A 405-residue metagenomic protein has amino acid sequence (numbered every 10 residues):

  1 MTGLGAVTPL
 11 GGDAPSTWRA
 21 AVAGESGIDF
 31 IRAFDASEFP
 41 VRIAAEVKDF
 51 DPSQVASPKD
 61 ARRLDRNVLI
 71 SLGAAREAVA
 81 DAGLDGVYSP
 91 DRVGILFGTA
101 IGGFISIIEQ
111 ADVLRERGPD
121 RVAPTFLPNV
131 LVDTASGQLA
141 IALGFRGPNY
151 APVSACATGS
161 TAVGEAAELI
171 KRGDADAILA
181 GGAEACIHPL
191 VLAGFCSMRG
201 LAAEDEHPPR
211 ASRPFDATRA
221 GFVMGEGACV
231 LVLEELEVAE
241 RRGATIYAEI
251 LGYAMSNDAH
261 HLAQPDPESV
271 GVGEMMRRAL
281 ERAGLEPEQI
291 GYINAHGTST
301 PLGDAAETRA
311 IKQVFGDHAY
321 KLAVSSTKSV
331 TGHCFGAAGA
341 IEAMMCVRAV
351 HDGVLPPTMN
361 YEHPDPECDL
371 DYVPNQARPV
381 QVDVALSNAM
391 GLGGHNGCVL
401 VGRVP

Functional and structural regions predicted by a protein language model:
M1, S89-P90, A283-Q289, A319-Y320 (+1 more regions): Flexible, low-complexity linker/loop segments at domain and module junctions
M1, W18, V22-S154, A183-L192 (+1 more regions): Conserved beta-ketoacyl condensing-enzyme motif
M1-T2, E25-F30, E206-A283, G291-Y292 (+1 more regions): Condensing-enzyme catalytic core mediating Claisen C-C bond formation in acyl metabolism
L10, L231-E235, E281, K312 (+1 more regions): Short beta-strand-to-turn element immediately C-terminal to the catalytic PLP-Schiff-base lysine in fold type I
A36, P40-A45, G102-S106, A185-S212 (+4 more regions): Active-site-adjacent elements of ketosynthase-type condensing enzymes
S71-G83, A135, A140-L143, P148-E184 (+3 more regions): Active-site-proximal alpha-helical scaffold in enzymes
E116-A123, T161-G164, E168, A177 (+4 more regions): Glycine-/small-residue-rich "gating" segment that lines the acyl/pantetheine channel and substrate pocket
V122-L127, G147-S154, D216-A220, L322-H333 (+1 more regions): Short pre-catalytic strand/loop immediately N-terminal to key active-site residues, enriched for Gly-Thr
